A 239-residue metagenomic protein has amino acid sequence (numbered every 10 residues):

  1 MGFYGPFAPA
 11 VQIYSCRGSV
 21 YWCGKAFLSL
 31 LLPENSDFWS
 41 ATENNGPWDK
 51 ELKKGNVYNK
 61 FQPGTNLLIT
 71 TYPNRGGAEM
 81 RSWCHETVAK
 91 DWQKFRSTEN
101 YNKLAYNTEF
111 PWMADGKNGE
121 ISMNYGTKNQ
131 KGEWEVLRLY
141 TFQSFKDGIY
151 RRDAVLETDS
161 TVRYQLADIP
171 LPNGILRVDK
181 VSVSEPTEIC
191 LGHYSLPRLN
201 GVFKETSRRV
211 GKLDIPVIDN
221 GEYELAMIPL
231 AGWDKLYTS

Functional and structural regions predicted by a protein language model:
M1-T87: Carbohydrate-active enzyme catalytic cores, enriched for enzymes that act on polyanionic acidic polysaccharides
D37-F38, N45-G46, W92-F95, N200-V202: Short, surface-exposed linear patches
L52-F142: Low-complexity, glycine/alanine/valine/leucine- and proline-rich hydrophobic stretches
N102-S239: Extended repeat-based interaction scaffolds and adjacent low-complexity, acidic/S/T/P-biased segments that form broad
